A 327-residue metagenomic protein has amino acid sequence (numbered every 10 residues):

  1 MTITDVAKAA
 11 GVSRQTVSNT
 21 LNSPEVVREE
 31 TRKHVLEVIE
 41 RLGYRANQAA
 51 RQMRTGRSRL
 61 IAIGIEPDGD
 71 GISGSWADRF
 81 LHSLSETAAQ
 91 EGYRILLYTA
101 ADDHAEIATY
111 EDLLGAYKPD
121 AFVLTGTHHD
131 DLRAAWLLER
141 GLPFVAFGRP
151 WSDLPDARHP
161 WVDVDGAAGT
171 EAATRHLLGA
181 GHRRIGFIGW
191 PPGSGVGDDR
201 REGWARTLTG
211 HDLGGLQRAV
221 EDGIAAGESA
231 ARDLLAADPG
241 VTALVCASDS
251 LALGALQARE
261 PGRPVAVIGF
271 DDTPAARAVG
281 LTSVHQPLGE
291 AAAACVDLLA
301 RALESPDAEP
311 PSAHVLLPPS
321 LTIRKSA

Functional and structural regions predicted by a protein language model:
M1-R59: N-terminal helix-turn-helix DNA-binding module of bacterial transcription factors
S13, R59, D120, R183-I185 (+1 more regions): Short acidic/polar active-site loop segments enriched in Thr and Asp
Y44-T109, A205: Amphipathic helical "hinge" segments at domain boundaries
P67-R79, Y98-E106, V162-A172, F187-R232 (+4 more regions): Hinge/beta->alpha junction and helix N-cap segments in small-molecule ligand-binding domains
E106-K118, G227-P239: Short, well-structured alpha-helical segments in soluble
T125-E171, S250, D271-T282: Flexible loop/hinge segments that line or gate small-molecule binding clefts
A237-A327: Flexible loop/turn connectors
